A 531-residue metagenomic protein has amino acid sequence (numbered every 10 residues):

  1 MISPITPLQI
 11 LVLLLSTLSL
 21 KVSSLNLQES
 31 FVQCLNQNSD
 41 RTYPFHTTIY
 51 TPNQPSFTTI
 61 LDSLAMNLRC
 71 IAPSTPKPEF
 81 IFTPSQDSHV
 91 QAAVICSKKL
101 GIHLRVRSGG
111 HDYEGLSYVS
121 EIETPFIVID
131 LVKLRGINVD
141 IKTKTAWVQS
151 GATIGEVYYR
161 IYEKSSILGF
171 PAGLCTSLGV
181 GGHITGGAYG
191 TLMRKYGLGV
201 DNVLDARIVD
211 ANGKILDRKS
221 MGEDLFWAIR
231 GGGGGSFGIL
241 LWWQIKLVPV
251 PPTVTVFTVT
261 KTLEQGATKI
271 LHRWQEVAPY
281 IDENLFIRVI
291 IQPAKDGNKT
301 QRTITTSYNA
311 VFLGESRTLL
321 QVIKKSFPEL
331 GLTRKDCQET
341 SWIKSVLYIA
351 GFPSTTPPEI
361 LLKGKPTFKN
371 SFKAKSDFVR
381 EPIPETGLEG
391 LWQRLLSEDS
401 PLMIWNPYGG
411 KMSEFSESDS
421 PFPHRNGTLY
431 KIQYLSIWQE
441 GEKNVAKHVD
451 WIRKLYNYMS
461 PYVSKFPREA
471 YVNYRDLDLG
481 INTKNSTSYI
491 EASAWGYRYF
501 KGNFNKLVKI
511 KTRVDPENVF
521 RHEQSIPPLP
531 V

Functional and structural regions predicted by a protein language model:
I2-V531: Soluble FAD-dependent oxygen oxidases
